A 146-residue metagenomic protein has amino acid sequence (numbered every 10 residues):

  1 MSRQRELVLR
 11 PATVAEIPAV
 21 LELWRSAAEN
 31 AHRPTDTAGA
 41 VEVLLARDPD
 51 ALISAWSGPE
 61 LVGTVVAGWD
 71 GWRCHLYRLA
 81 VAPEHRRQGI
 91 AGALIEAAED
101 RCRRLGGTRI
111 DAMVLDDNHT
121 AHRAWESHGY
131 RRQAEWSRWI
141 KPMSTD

Functional and structural regions predicted by a protein language model:
R3-L7, P11-R78, A82, I95-E96 (+4 more regions): Acetyl-CoA-dependent GNAT
R10, A31, Q88, I110-D111: A generic secondary-structure micro-motif detector that highlights 1-2 residue hydrophobic/ambivalent hotspots embedded
P83, A112-A121, I140-S144: Conserved beta-strand-loop-alpha-helix junction that forms the acyl-donor binding cleft
R87-D100, R123, S127: Conserved acetyl-CoA-binding loop-helix of GNAT-fold acetyltransferases
C102-V114: Conserved GNAT acetyl-CoA-binding A-motif
T120, W125-W136: Short acidic, glycine/proline-enriched helix-loop-strand junctions
